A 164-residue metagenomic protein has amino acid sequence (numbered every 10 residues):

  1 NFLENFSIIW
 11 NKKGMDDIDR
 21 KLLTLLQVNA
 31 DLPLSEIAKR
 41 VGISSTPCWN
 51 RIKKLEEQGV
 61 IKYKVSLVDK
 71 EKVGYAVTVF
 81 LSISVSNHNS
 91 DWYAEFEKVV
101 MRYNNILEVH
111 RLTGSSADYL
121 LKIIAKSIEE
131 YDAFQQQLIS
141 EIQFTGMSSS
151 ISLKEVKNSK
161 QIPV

Functional and structural regions predicted by a protein language model:
N1-V164: A compositional/biophysical signature of low hydrophobicity enriched in polar/charged and small residues
